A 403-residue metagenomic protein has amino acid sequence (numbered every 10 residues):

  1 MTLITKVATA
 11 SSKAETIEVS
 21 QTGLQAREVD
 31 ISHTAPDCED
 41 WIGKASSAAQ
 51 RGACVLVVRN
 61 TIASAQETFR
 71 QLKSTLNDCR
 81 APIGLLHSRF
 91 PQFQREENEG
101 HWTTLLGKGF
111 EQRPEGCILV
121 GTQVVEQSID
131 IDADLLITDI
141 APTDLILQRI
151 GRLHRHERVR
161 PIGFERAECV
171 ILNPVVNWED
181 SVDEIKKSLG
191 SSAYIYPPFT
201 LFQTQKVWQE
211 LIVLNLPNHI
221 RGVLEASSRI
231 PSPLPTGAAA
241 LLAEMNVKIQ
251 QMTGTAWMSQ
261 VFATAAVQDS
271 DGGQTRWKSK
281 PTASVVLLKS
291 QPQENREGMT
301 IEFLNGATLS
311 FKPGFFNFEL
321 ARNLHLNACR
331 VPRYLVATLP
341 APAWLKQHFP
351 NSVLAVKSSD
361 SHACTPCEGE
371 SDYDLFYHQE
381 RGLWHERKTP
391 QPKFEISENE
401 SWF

Functional and structural regions predicted by a protein language model:
M1-A65: Conserved interdomain linker/interface between the two RecA-like ATPase lobes of SF2 helicase motors
I17-T22, L76-D78, Q123-Q127: Short amphipathic alpha-helical segments, especially helix-boundary/capping motifs
Q25-V29, C79-A81, E115, E165: A short helix-to-beta-strand connector/capping loop
G43-C54, A63, E67-T104, K108-G109 (+2 more regions): C-terminal helicase lobe and adjacent C-terminal extensions/tails of nucleic-acid helicase motors
T61, V120-V124, T138: Ser/Thr-glycine-rich phosphate-binding loops at phosphate-binding pockets of nucleotides, nucleotide cofactors
F110-E126: Conserved two-lobed SF2 helicase motor
D130: Flexible glycine/serine/alanine-rich "lid" or loop that lines and gates the nucleotide-sugar donor pocket in diverse
